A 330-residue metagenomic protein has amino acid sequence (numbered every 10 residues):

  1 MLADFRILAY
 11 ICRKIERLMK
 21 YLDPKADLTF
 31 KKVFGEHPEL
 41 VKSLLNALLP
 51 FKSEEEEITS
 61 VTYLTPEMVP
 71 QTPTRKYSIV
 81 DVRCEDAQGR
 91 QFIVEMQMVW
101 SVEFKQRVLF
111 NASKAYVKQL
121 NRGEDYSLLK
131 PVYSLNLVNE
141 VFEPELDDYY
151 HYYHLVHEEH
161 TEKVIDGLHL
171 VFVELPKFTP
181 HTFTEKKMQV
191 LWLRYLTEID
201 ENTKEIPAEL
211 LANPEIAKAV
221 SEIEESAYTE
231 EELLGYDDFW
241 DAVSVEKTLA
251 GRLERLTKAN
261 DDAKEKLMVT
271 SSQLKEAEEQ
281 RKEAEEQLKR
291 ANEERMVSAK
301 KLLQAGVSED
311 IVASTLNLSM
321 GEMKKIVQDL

Functional and structural regions predicted by a protein language model:
D4-H169, T179: Accessory alpha/beta interaction modules
F5-L8, R13-L18, F92-Q97, T197-L330: Short, charged alpha-helical interaction segments and adjacent helix-coil junctions
K25, E36-L40, K187, L211-K218: Generic recognition of short, well-ordered alpha-helical interface segments
L45, A112, Q189-L196, I223-E224: Short amphipathic C-terminal alpha-helix that caps PH/PH-like domains
L45, L135, V173, A219 (+1 more regions): A residue-level signal for conserved active-site and pocket-lining positions in enzyme catalytic cores
D166, V171-N213: An acidic, glycine-/histidine-flanked metal-binding catalytic module
